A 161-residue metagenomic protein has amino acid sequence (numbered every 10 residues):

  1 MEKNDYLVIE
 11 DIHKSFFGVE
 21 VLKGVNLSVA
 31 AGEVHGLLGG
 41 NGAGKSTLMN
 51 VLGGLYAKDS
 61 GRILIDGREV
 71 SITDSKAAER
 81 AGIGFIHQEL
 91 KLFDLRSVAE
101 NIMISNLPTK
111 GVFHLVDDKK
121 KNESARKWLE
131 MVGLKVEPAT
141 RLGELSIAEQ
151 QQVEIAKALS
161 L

Functional and structural regions predicted by a protein language model:
M1-L161: Glycine-rich phosphate-binding loops of nucleotide-dependent enzymes
